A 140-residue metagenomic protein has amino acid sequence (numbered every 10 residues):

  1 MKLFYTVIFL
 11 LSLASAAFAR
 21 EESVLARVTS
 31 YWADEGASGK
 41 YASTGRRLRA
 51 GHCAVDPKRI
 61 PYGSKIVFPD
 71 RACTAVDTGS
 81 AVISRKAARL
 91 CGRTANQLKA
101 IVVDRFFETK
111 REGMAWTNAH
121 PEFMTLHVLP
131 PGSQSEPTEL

Functional and structural regions predicted by a protein language model:
M1-F4: Positively charged n-region of N-terminal signal peptides that target proteins for export
I8-F18: Hydrophobic h-region of N-terminal signal peptides that target proteins for export in Gram-negative bacteria
F18-L140: Solvent-exposed, well-ordered loop and adjacent helix/strand elements within mature globular domains that form
